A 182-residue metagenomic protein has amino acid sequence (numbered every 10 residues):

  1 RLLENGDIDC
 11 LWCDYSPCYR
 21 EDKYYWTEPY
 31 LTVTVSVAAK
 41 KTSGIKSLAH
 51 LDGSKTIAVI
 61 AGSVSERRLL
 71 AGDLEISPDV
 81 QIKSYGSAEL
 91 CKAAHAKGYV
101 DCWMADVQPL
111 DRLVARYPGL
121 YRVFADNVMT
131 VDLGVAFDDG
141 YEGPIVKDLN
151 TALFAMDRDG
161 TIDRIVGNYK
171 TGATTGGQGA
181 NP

Functional and structural regions predicted by a protein language model:
R1, N5, A49, R67-A71 (+6 more regions): Solvent-exposed, polar/charged alpha-helical surfaces in well-ordered, non-transmembrane soluble domains, broadly
R1-L51, Y121-V128, D139: Acidic, polar ligand-binding/catalytic clefts
E4, W12-K23, R68-A71, A96-T130: A ligand-binding cleft/hinge motif common to bilobed small-molecule-binding domains
Y15, V33-L90, V107-P109: Bilobed "Venus flytrap"/periplasmic-binding protein-like clamshell domains and structurally analogous long
R20, L31-A39, V107, D111-F154 (+1 more regions): Periplasmic-binding protein-like
S54-T56, V100-D101, A152: Short active-site oxyanion
A58-S63, S84-A88, W103, D138 (+2 more regions): Solvent-exposed, acidic/flexible segments
V64-Y85, P118, R122-F124, L153-P182: Ligand-binding clefts/hinges and TM-proximal coupling segments of bilobed small-molecule sensing domains
